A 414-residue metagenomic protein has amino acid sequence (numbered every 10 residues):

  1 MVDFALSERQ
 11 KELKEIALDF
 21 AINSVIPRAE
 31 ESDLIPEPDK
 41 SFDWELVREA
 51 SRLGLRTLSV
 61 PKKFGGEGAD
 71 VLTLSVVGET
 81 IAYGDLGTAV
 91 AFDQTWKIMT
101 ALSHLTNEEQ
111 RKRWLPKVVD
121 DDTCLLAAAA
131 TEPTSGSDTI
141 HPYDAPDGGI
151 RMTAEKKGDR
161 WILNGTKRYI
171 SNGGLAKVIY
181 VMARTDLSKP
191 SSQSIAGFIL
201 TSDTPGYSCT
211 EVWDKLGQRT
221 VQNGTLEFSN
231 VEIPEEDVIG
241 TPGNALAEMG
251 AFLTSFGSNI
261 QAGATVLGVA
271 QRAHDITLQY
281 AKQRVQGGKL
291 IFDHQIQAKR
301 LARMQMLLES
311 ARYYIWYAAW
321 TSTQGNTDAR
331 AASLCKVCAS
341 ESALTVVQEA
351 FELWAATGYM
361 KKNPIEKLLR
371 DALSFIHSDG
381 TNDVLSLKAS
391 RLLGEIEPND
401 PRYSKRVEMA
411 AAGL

Functional and structural regions predicted by a protein language model:
M1-F92, R113, K117, I396-L414: Amphipathic, small/basic residue-rich leader segments at the start of a protein or domain
V2-E15, Y83, S208-L308, L414: Glycine-rich beta->alpha junctions and the first turn(s) of the following alpha-helix
D3, T357-L414: Glycine-rich phosphate/cofactor-binding loops in nucleotide/flavin-utilizing enzymes
I26-P38, K282-K289, Q305-C338, F351-Y359: C-terminal helix-coil-helix/basic helical segment that borders enzyme active sites and/or dimer interfaces and provides
A89-R111, G136: N-terminal glycine-rich flavin-associated loop
D122-S137: A short, Trp-centered hydrophobic/proline-enriched beta-strand micro-motif
M152-E155: A structural signal for short hydrophobic beta-strand segments in well-ordered beta-sheet cores
N164-S208: A short core secondary-structure module
